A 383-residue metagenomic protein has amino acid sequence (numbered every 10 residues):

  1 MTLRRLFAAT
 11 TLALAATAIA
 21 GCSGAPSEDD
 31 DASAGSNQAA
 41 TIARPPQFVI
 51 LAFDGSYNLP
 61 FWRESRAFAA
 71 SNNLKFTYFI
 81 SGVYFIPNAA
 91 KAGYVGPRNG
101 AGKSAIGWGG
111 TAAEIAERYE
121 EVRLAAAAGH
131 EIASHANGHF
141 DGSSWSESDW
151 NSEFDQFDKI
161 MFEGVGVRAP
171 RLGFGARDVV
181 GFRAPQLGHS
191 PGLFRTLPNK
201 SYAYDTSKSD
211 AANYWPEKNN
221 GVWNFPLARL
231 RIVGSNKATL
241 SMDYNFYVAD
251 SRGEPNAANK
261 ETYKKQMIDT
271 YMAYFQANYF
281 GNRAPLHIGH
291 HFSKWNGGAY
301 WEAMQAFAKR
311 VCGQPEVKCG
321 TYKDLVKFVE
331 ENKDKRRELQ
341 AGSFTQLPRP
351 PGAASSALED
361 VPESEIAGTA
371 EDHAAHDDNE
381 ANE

Functional and structural regions predicted by a protein language model:
M1-T11: Bacterial N-terminal signal peptides that target proteins for export
I19-G21: C-terminal motif of bacterial Sec signal peptides marking the signal peptidase cleavage site
S23-A25: Bacterial signal peptide processing site
D30-I42: Post-signal peptide N-terminal segment of mature Sec-exported envelope proteins
A39-E131, G138-D141, I160-F194, A211 (+6 more regions): Active-site beta->alpha N-cap acidic-glycine motif
A40-T41, Y204-P216, D269-E383: C-terminal domain-boundary segment and adjacent tail
V95-A105, G109-T111, P170-V180, A184-N282 (+4 more regions): Active-site-adjacent pocket scaffolds in enzyme catalytic domains
W150-G164: An active-site-proximal "capping" alpha-helix that borders the catalytic cofactor pocket
